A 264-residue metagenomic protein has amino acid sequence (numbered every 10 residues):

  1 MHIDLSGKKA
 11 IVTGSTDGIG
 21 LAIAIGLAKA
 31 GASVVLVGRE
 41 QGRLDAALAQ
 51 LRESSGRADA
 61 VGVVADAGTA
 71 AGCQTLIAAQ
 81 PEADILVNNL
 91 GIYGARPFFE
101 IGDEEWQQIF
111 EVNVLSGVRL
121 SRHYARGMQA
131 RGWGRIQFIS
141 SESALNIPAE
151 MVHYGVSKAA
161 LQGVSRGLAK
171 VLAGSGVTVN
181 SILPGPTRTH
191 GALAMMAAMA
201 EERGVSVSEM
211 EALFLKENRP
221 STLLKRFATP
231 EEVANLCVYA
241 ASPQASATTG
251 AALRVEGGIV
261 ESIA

Functional and structural regions predicted by a protein language model:
M1-D4, N146, C237-V238, Q244 (+1 more regions): Short C-terminal tail/terminal secondary-structure segment of NAD(P)H-dependent dehydrogenase/reductase domains
K9, T16-D17: Conserved glycine-rich cofactor-binding loop
P97-F98, E105-F110, I136, N218: Substrate-binding pocket helix/loop in short-chain dehydrogenase/reductase
S121, S157, S165: Active-site helix of classical SDR
R126, K170-V171: Alpha-helical segment proximal to the catalytic Tyr-Lys
S141: Residue(s) in the substrate-gating loop at a strand-loop-helix junction that position the organic substrate next
A173, T178, T248-G250: Short, small/polar-rich loop/turn modules that mediate ligand/substrate recognition or access, typified
